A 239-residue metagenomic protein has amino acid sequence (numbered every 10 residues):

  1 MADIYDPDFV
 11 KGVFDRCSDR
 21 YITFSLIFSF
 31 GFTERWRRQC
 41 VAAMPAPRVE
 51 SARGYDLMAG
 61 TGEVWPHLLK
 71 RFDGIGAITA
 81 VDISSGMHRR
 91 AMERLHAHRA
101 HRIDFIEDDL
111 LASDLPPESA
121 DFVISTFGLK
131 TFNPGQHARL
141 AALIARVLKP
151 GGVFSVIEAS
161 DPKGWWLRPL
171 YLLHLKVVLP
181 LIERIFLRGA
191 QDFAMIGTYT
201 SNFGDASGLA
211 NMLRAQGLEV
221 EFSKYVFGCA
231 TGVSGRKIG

Functional and structural regions predicted by a protein language model:
M1-I22: N-terminal, positively charged/glycine-rich alpha-helical extensions of SAM-dependent methyltransferases
G31-S51, H67: Conserved alpha-helix/loop element of class I SAM-dependent methyltransferases that forms part of the SAM/SAH-binding
Y55-S113: Class I SAM-dependent methyltransferase SAM/SAH-binding core
G74, L148-V153: Short glycine-dipeptide loop
L111-V123: A short acidic, Gly/Pro-enriched loop at the edge of an enzyme's catalytic core that lines a small-molecule cofactor
F122-G135: A short SAM/SAH-binding and catalytic strip from SAM-dependent methyltransferases
A138-P150: A short glycine-rich, Lys/Arg-flanked "PGG" loop and its adjoining helix->strand segment in the class I
I157-M212: C-terminal alpha-helical "lid/dimerization" subdomain adjacent to the S-adenosyl-L-methionine
